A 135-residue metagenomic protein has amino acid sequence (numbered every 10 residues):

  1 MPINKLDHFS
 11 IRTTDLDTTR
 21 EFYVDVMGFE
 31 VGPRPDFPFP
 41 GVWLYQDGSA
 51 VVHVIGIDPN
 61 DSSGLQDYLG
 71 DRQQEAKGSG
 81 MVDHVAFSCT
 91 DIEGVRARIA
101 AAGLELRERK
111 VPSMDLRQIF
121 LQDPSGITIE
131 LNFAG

Functional and structural regions predicted by a protein language model:
M1-D17, V82-V85, G135: N-terminal beta-strand motif that seeds the catalytic metal site of vicinal oxygen chelate
P2, R96-G135: Vicinal oxygen chelate
S10-R12, Y45, A86-S88, Q122: Short hydrophobic/aromatic beta-strand micro-patches that form the beta-sheet surface supporting nucleotide- or nucleic
R12-I57: Core segments of cupin and vicinal oxygen chelate
T13-L16, D91, S113: Conserved beta-strand-loop-alpha-helix junction that forms the acyl-donor binding cleft
T18-E21, D25, E93-A101, E105: Replace "anionic and nucleotidyl ligands
G70-E75: Short, P/G- and charge-enriched loop/turn segments at secondary-structure junctions
G78-I92: Mid-chain, well-packed structural core segment of small domains
